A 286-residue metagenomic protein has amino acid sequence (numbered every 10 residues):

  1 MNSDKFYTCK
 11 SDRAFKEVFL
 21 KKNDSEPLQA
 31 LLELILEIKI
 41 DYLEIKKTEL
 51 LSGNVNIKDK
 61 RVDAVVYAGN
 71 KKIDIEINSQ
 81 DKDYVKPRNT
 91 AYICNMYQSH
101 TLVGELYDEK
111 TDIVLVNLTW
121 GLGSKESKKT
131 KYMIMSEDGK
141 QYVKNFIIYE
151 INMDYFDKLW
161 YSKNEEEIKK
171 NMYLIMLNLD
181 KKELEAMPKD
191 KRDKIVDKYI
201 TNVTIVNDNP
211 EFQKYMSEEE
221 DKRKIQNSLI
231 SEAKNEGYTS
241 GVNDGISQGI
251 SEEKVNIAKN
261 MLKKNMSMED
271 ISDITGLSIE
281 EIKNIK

Functional and structural regions predicted by a protein language model:
M1-F212: Conserved single-residue anchors adjacent to enzymatic active/cofactor-binding motifs
N2-K5, G69-N78, L177-K286: Short, charged alpha-helical interaction segments and adjacent helix-coil junctions
